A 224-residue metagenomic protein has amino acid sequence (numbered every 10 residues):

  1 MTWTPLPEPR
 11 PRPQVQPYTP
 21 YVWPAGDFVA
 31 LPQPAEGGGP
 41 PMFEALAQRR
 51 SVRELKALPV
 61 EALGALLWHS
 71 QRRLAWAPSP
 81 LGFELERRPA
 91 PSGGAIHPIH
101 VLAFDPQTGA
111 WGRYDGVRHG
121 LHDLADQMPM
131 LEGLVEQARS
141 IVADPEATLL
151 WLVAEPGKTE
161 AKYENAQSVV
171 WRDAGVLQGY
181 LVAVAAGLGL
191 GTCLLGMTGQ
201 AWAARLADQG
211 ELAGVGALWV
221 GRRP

Functional and structural regions predicted by a protein language model:
M1-P145: N-terminal amphipathic, basic helical "cap/leader" segment at the start of enzyme domains
R49, L66, V101, T148-K158 (+1 more regions): Small-aliphatic-rich amphipathic alpha-helix that forms the alpha element of a beta-alpha
G93, L194-L195, G210: Short, surface-exposed helix-loop/turn micro-motifs enriched in polar/charged residues
P98, A147, L212-G214: A structure-centric signal for secondary-structure junctions around beta-strands
D126-D144, L149-K158, K162-N165, Q209: Hydrophobic alpha-helical transmembrane segments and adjacent short intramembrane/lumenal linkers of inner/organellar
A207-P224: A glycine-rich helix N-cap at a beta->alpha junction
